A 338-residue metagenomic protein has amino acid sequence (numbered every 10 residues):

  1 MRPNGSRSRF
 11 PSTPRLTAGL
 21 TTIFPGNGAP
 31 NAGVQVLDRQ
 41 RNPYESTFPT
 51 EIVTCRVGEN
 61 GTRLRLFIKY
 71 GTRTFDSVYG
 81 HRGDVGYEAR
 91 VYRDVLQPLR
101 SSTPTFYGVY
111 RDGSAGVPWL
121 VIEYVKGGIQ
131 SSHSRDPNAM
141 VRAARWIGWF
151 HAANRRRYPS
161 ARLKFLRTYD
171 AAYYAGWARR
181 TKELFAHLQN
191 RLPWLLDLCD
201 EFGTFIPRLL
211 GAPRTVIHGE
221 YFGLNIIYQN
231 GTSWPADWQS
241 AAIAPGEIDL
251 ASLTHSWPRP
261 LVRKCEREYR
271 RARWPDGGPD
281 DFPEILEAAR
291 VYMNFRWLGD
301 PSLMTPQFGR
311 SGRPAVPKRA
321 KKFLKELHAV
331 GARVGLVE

Functional and structural regions predicted by a protein language model:
M1-G113, Q229-S233, V337-E338: Conserved NTP-binding catalytic cores of kinases and kinase-like/nucleotidyltransferase enzymes across multiple kinase
P3-P11, P118, R162-I206: Active-site catalytic-loop/activation-segment of kinase and kinase-like phosphoryl-transfer enzymes
N42-V57, F67, G203-L250: Active-site acidic catalytic loop and adjacent metal/ATP-binding pocket of ATP-dependent phosphoryl transfer enzymes
E88, Y92, I147-F150, L253: AlphaC helix (C-helix) of the protein kinase catalytic domain N-lobe, especially the conserved acidic-hydrophobic
R90, G246-G277, V291-G312, R319-E326: Active-site activation/catalytic loop segments of kinase-like enzymes and analogous catalytic loops in related
G108-R142: Conserved structural core of kinase catalytic domains
S132-N190, R214, K318: A cross-family kinase active-site recognition segment
K318-E338: Amphipathic, Lys/Arg-enriched alpha-helical patches that create a basic surface for binding polyanionic ligands
